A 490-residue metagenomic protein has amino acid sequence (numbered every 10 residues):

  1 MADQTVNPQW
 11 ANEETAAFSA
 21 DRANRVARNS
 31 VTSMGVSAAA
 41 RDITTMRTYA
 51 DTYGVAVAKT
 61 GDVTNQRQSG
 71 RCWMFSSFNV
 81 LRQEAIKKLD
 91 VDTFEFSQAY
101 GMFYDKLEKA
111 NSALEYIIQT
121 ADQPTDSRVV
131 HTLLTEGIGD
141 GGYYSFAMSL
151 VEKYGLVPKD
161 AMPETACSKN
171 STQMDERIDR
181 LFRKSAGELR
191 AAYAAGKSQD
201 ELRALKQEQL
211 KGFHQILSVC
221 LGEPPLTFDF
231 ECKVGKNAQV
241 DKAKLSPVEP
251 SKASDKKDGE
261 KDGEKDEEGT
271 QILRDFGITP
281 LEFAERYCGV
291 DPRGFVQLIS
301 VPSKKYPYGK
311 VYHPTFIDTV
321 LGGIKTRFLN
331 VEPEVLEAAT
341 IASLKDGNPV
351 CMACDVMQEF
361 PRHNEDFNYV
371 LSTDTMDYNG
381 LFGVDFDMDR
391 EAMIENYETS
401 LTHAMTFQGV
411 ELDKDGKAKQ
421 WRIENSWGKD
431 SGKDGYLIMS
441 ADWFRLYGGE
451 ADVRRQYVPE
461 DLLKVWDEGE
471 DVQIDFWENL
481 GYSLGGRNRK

Functional and structural regions predicted by a protein language model:
A2-G61: N-terminal regions that are enriched for targeting/export leaders and immediately downstream pro/stem segments
T48-C351, S431-D434, A441: Active-site nucleophile-adjacent alpha helix/oxyanion-hole segment immediately C-terminal to the catalytic cysteine
C72, V151, I394-G428: Catalytic nucleophile-His microenvironment captured as a short glycine-rich beta-strand/loop that brackets
Y104, A353-D355, V410, S426 (+1 more regions): Structured loops at beta-to-helix junctions and adjacent beta-edge loops in soluble globular domains
K159-A161, F360-H363, G432, G448: Short helix/loop capping segments that flank catalytic or ligand/cofactor-binding pockets
G323-T402: Long, positively charged binding patches that form subdomain-scale interaction surfaces for polyanionic ligands
T326-F328, E334-A342, A392-Y397, T406-D413 (+4 more regions): Generic recognition of flexible, low-complexity loop/linker segments
D413-K490: Conserved catalytic-core surface of thiol
